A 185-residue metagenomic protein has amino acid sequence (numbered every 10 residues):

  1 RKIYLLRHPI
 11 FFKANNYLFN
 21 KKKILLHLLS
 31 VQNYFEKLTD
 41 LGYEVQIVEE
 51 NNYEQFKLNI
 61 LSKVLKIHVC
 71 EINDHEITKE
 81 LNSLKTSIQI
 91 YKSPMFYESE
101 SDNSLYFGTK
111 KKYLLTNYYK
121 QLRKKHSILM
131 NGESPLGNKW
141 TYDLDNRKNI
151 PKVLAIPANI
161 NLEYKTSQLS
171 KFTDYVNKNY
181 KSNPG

Functional and structural regions predicted by a protein language model:
R1-V48: N-terminal beta-strand-loop-alpha-helix module at the start of alpha/beta ligand-binding or catalytic domains
Y53-G185: Beta-rich, aromatic/charged-enriched effector core domains that present basic-aromatic interfaces for binding
